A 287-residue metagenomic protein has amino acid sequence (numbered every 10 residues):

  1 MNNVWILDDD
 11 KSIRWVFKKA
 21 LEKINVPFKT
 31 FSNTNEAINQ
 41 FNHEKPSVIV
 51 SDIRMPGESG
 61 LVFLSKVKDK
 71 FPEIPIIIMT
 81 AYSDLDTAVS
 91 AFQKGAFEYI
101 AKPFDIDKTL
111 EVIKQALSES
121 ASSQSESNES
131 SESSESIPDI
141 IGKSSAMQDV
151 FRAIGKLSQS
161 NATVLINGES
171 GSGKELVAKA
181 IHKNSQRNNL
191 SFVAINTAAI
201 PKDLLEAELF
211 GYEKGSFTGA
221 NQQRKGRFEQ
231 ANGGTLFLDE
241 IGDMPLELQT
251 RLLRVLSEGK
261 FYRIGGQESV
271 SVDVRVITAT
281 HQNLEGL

Functional and structural regions predicted by a protein language model:
D8, D52, T80, E240: Active-site residues of response regulator receiver
R14, P56, T80, D84 (+1 more regions): The feature encodes the CheY-like receiver
N25-N33, Q40: Short hydrophobic/Thr-rich beta-strand motif most characteristic of the beta2 strand and flanking loop of CheY-like
S32-N33, S59-V62: Acidic catalytic/metal-coordinating carboxylates
E44-V50: Active-site beta3 strand of CheY-like receiver
I106-E169: Flexible nucleotide-interacting loop at or near the entrance of a catalytic core
A153-T218, E229-P245: Conserved post-Walker A coupling segment in P-loop NTPases
